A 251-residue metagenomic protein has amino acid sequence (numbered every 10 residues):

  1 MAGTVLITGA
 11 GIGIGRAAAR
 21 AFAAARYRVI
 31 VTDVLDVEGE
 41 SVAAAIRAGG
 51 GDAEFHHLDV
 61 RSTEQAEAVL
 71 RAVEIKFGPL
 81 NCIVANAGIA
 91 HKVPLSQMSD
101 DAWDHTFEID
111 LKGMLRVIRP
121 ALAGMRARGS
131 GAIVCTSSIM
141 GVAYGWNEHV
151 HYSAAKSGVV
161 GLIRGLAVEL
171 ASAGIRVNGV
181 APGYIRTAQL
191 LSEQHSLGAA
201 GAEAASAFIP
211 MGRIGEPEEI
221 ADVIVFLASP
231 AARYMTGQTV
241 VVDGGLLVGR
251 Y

Functional and structural regions predicted by a protein language model:
V84, A171, R176, M235-G237: Short, small/polar-rich loop/turn modules that mediate ligand/substrate recognition or access, typified
P94-L95, A102-F107, A205: Substrate-binding pocket helix/loop in short-chain dehydrogenase/reductase
I118, A155, I163: Active-site helix of classical SDR
A123, V168-E169, R233: Alpha-helical segment proximal to the catalytic Tyr-Lys
S138: Residue(s) in the substrate-gating loop at a strand-loop-helix junction that position the organic substrate next
V177, P182-S192: Short, flexible catalytic-loop segment of classical short-chain dehydrogenase/reductase
I224-V225, T236-Y251: Short C-terminal tail/terminal secondary-structure segment of NAD(P)H-dependent dehydrogenase/reductase domains
